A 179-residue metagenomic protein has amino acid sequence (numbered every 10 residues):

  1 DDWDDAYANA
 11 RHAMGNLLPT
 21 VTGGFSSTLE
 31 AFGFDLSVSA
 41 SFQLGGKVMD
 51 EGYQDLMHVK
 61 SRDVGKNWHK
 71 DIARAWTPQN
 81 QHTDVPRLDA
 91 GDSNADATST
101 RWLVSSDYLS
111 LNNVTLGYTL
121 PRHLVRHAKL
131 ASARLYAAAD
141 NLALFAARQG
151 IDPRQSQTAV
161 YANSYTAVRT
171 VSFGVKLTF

Functional and structural regions predicted by a protein language model:
D1-L17, M57, H69: Conserved small-residue
V21, F32-F34, D107, K129-A133 (+1 more regions): Outer-envelope beta-barrel architecture signal
G24-S26, N113-G117, S172-G174: Membrane-embedded beta-strand positions in outer-membrane beta-barrel channels/transporters
E30, S41-Q43, A138-L142, T178: Outer-membrane beta-barrel pore domains and translocons
G33-V38, H123-L124: Repeated loop/turn-to-beta-strand initiation elements of outer-membrane beta-barrel proteins
V38, L135-A137, V175: Membrane-embedded beta-strand positions of outer-membrane beta-barrel proteins
Q43-R134: Extracytoplasmic gating/loop element in the C-terminal half of outer-membrane beta-barrel translocons and assembly
N67, I72-P78, L142-F179: C-terminal beta-signal and terminal closure region of outer-membrane beta-barrel proteins
